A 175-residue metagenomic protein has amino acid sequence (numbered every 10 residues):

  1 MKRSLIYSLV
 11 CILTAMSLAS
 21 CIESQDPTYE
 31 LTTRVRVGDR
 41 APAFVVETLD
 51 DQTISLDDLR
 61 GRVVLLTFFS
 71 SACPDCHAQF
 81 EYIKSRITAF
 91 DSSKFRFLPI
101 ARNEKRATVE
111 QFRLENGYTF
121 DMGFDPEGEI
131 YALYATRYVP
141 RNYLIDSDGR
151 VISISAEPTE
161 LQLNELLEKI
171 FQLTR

Functional and structural regions predicted by a protein language model:
M1-A43, Q162-E168, R175: N-terminal targeting signals for export/organelle localization
F44-V64: A short beta-strand-turn-helix
R60, F68-K84: Conserved redox-active cysteine motifs that mediate thiol-disulfide chemistry, especially di-cysteine Cys-X(1-2)-Cys
L65-L66, F97: Hydrophobic beta-strand anchors of alpha/beta hydrolase catalytic cores
H77-N116, E127-L133: Structural microenvironment flanking redox-active thiols in thiol-disulfide oxidoreductases
Q111-Y118, P126-F171: Thiol/disulfide oxidoreductase modules built on the thioredoxin-like
